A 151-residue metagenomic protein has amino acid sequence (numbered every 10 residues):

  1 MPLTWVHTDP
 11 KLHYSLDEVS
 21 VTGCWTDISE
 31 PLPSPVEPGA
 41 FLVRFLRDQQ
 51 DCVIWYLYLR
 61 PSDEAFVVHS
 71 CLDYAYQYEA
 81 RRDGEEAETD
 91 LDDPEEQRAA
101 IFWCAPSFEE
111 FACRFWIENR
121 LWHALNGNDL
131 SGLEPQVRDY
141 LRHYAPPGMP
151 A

Functional and structural regions predicted by a protein language model:
M1-S62, P147-A151: A surface-exposed partner-binding patch
Y14-W25, E79-T89, L141: Charged, glycine/proline-rich intrinsically disordered loops and linkers
C52-W55, Y76-Q77, G132: Short catalytic/ligand-binding loop motif for oxyanion handling, primarily in non-cytosolic enzymes, centered on
V53-W55, E64-F66, L121-A124: Substrate-binding/catalytic groove segments of enzymes that remodel or degrade extracellular structural polymers
F66-L121: Compact, glycine/acidic-enriched structural inserts
R114, L125-A151: Charge-dense, low-complexity intrinsically disordered regions
